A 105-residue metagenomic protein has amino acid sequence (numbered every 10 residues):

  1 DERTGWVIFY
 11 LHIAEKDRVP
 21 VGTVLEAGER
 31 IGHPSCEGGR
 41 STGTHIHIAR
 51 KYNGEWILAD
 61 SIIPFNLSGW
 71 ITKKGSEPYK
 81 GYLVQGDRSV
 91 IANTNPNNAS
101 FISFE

Functional and structural regions predicted by a protein language model:
D1-V21, R40-R50: Zn2+-dependent peptidoglycan hydrolase active-site motif and core
F9, H33, L58: Conserved beta-strand positions that form and line the central face of beta-propeller blades
I13, C36-E37, I62: Residue-level structural signal for beta-strand termini and adjacent loop
P20-E26, A49-E105: Acidic, glycine-rich catalytic/binding loops that coordinate metals and/or anionic ligands
L25-R40: Short hydrophobic beta/alpha edge segments that flank linear recognition/processing sites
